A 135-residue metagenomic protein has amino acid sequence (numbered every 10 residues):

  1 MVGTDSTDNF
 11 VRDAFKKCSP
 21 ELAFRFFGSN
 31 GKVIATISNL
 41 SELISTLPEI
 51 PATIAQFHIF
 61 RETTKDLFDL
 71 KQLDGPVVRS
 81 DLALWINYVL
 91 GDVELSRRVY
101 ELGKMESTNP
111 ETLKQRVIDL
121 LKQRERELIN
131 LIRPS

Functional and structural regions predicted by a protein language model:
M1-S135: Terminal, compositionally biased segments used for targeting/anchoring and flexible tails
